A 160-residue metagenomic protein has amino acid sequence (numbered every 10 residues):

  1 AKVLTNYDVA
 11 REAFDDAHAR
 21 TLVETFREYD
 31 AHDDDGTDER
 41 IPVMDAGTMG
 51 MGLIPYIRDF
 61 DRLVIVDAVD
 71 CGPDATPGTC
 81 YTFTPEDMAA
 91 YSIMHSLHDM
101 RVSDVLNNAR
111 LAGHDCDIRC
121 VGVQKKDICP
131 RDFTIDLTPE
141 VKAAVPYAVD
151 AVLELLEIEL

Functional and structural regions predicted by a protein language model:
A1-D115, C120-K125, T134-P146, L155-E159: N-terminal catalytic or cofactor-binding beta/alpha core of small enzyme domains
C129: Glycine-rich flavin
V152: Hydrophobic "lid"/C-terminal helical patch of Rossmann-like NAD(P)-dependent dehydrogenase/epimerase domains
